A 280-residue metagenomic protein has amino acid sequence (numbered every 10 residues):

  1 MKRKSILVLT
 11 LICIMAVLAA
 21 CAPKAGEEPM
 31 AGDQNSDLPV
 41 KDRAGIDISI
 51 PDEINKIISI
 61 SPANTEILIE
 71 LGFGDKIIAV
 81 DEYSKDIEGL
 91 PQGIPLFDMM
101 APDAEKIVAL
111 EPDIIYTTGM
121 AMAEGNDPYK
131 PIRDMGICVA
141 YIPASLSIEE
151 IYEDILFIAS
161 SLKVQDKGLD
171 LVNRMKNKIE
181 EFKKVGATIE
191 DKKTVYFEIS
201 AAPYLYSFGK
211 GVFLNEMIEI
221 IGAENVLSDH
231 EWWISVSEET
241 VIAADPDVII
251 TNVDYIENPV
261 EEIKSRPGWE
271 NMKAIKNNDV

Functional and structural regions predicted by a protein language model:
R3-I6, I12, A20-T65, S161 (+1 more regions): Bacterial Sec-exported substrate-binding components of ABC uptake systems
D37, I46-D47, D127-A202, E224-D229 (+1 more regions): Extracytoplasmic substrate-binding proteins
K41-G45, I94-E105, H230-E238: Short helix-initiation/N-cap motifs at beta->coil->alpha
K56-L110, I114-A121: A short, structured surface patch at a secondary-structure boundary
S61, G119-M120, H230-W233, N252-I256: Short secondary-structure boundary segments
Y83-D86, Y206-W233: Alpha-helical, coiled-coil/dimerization segments enriched in small aliphatic residues
D103-M120, I137, E238-T251: Proline-aspartate-enriched helix->loop->beta-strand connector
A121-D134, V248-R266, E270: A ligand-binding cleft/hinge motif common to bilobed small-molecule-binding domains
